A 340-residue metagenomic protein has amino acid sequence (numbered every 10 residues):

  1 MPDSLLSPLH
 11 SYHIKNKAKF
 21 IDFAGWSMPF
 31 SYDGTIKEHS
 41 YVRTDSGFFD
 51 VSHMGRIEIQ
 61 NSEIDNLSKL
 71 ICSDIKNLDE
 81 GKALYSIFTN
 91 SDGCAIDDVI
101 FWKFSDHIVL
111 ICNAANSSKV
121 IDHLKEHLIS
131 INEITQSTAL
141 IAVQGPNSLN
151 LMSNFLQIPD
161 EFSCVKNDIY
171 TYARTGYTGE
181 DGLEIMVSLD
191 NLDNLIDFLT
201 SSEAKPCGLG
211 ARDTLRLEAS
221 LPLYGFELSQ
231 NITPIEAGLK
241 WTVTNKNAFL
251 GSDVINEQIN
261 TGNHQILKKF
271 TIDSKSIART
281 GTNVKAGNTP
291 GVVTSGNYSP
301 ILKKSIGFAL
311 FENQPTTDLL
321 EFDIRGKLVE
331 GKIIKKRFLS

Functional and structural regions predicted by a protein language model:
M1-A24, M28-F30, I36, F101-S340: Conserved, structured C-terminal
M1-T89, C94, G210: Acidic, proline/glycine-enriched N-terminal capping motif
K69, D74-H127: Well-ordered mid-protein domain cores that form the structural environment of catalytic cofactors
